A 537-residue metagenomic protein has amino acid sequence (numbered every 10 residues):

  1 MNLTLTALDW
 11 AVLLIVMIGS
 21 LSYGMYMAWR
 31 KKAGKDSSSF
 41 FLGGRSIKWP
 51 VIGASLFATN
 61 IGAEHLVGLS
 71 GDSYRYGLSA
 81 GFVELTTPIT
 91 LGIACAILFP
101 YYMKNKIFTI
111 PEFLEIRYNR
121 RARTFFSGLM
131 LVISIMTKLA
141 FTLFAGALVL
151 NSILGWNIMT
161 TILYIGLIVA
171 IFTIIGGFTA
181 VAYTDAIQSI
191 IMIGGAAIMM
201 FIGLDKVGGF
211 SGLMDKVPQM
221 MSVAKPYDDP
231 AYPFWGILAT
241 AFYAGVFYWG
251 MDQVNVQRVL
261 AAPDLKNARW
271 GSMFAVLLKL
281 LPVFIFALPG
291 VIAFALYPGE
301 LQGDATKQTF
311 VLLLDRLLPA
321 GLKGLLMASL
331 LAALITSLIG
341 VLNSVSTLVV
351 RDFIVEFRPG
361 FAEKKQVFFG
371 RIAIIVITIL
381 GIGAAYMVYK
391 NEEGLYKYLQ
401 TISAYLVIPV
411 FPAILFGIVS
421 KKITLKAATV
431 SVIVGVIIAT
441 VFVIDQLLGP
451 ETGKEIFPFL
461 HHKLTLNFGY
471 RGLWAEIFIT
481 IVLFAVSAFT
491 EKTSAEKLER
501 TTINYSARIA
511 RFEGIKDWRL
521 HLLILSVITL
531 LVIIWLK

Functional and structural regions predicted by a protein language model:
M1-K537: Membrane-embedded helix-loop-helix hairpins and adjacent transmembrane boundary segments in multi-pass transporters
